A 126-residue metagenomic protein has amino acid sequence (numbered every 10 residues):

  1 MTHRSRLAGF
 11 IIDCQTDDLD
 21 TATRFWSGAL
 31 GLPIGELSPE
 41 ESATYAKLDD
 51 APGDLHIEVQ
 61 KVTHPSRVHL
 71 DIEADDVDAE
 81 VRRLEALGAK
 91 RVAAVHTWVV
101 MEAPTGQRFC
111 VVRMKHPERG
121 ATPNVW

Functional and structural regions predicted by a protein language model:
M1-T23, V68, I72, K115-W126: N-terminal beta-strand motif that seeds the catalytic metal site of vicinal oxygen chelate
T2-R4, W26, P39-E40, D49-A51 (+4 more regions): A generic structural signal for short, solvent-exposed coil/turn residues that cap or connect secondary-structure
A8, T44-A46, V99: Extracytoplasmic/periplasmic beta-strand context in beta-sandwich domains, especially the cupredoxin/COX2 CuA-binding
T16, P52, P65-S66, L70-R108: Vicinal oxygen chelate
D18-P33, E80-A86: Amphipathic alpha-helical segments
L30-P39, L87-A94: Short secondary-structure junctions
L32-V68, R108-K115: Conserved short beta-strand elements that form part of the metal-binding/catalytic scaffold of enzyme active sites
P39-E40, T97-W98, R119: Residue-level "edge-of-site" marker
